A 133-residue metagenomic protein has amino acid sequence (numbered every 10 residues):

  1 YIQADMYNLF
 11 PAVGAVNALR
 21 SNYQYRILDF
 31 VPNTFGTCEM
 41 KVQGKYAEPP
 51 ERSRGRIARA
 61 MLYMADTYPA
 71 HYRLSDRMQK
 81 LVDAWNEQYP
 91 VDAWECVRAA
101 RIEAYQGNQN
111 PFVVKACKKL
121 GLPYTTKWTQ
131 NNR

Functional and structural regions predicted by a protein language model:
Y1-R133: Domain-level detector of nuclease and nuclease-like folds in predominantly extracellular/periplasmic contexts
